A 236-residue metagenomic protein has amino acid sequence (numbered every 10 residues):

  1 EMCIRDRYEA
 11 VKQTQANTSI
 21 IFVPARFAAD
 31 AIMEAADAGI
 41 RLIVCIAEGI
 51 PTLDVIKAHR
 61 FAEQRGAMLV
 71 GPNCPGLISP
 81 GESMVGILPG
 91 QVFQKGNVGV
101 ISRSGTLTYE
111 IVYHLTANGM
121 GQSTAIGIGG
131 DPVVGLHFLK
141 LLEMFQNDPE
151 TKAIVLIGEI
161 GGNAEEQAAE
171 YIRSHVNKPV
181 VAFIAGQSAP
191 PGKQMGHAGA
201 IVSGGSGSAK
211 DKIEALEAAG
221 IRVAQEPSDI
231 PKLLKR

Functional and structural regions predicted by a protein language model:
M2-I4: Short, small-residue-biased leader/transition segments that mark boundaries at the very start of proteins
R7, I32-A36, V112, L142 (+2 more regions): Generic hydrophobic/aromatic pocket-lining and core-packing "Φ" positions
Q13-T18, F22, R26-G49: Rossmann-fold NAD(P) dinucleotide-binding segment
A25-R26, C45-T52, N73-P75, I128-D131 (+3 more regions): Short, ordered loop/turn segments at secondary-structure junctions
I43-C45, M68-N73, L77-S79, S102 (+4 more regions): General beta-strand structural signal in soluble alpha/beta enzymes
E48-A67: Rossmann-fold NAD(P)-binding glycine/threonine-rich loop
N97-E143: Short glycine-cluster motifs
V181, A185-K212: Active-site-adjacent loop and "lid" segments of alpha/beta metabolic enzymes
